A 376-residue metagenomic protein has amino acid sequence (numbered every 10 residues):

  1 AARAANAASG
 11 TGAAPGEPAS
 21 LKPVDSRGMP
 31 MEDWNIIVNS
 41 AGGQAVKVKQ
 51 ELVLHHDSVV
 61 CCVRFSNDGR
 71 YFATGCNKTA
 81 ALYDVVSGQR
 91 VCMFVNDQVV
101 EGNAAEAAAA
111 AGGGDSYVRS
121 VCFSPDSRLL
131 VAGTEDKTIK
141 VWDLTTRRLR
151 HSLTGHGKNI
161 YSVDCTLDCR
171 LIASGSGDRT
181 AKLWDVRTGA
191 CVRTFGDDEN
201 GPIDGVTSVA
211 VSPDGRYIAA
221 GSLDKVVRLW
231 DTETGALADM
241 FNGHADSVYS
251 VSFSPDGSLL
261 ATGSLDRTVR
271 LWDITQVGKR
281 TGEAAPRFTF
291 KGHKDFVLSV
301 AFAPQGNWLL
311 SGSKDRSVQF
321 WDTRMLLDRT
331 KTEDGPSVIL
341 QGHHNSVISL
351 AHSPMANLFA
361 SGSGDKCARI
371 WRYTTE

Functional and structural regions predicted by a protein language model:
A1-V53: Intrinsically disordered, low-complexity acidic/Ser/Thr/Pro-rich linker and tail segments in large eukaryotic scaffolds
H55-V59, N96-V118, T154-I160, D197-V206 (+3 more regions): WD40/WD-repeat beta-propeller blade N-cap
V60, D68-G69, S127, C169 (+4 more regions): Conserved loop/turn motif of beta-propeller repeat scaffolds
G75-N77, G133-D136, G175-D178, A220-D224 (+3 more regions): Conserved strand-to-loop turn within each blade of WD40 beta-propeller repeats
A80-D84, I139-D143, V163, A181-D185 (+4 more regions): WD40-repeat beta-propellers
I348-E376: Blade-level signature of beta-propeller repeat domains, shared across WD40, Kelch, NHL, RCC1 and BNR/Asp-box propellers
